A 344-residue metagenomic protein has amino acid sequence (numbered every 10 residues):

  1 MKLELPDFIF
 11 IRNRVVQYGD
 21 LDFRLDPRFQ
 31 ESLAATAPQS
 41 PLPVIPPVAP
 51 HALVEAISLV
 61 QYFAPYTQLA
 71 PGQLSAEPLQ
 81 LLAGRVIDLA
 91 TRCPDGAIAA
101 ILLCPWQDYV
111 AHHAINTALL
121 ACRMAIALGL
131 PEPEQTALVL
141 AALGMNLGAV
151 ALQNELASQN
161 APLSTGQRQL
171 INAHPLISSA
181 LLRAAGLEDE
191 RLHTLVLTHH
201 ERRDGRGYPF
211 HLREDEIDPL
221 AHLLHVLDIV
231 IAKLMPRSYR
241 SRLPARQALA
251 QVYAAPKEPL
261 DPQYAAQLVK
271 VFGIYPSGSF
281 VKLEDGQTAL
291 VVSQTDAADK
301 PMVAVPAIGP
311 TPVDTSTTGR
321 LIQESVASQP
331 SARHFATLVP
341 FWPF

Functional and structural regions predicted by a protein language model:
M1-S40, V48-H51, T315, F341-F344: Non-catalytic regulatory/interaction regions at protein termini and inter-domain linkers
V48-F344: Histidine- and acidic-residue-rich, metal-dependent catalytic cores
